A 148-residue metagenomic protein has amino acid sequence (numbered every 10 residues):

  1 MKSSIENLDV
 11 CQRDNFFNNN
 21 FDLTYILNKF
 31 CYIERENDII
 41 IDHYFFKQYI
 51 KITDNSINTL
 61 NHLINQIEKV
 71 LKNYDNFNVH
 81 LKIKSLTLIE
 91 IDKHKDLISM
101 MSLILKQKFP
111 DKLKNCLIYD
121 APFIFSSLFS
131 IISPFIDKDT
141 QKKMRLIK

Functional and structural regions predicted by a protein language model:
M1-D111, N115, Y119, I124-K148: SEC14/CRAL-TRIO lipid-binding/transfer domains and related phosphoinositide-recognition modules that form deep
